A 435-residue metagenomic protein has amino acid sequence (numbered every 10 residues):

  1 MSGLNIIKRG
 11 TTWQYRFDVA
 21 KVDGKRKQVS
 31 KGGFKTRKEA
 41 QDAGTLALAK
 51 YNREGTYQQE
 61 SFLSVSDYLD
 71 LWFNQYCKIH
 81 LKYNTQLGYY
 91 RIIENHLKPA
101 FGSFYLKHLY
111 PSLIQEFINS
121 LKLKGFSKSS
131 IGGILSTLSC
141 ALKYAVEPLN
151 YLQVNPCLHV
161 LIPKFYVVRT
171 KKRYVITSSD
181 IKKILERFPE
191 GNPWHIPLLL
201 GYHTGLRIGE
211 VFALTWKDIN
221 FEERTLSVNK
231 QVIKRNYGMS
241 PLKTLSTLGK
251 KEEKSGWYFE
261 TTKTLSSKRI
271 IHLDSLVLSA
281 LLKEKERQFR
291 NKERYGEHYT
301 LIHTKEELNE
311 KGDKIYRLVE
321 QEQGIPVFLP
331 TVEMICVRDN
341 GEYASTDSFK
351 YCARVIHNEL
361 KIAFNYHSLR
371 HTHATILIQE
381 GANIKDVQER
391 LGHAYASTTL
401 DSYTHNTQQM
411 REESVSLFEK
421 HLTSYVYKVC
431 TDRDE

Functional and structural regions predicted by a protein language model:
M1-G33, N229-K230, K234-G256: Short, Arg/Lys-rich segments that mark the N-terminal edge of DNA/RNA- and chromatin-recognition modules
R9-Q14, V19-S112, F289-T331: N-terminal DNA-binding module of tyrosine recombinases/phage integrases
S61, F73-Y144, P148, T170 (+2 more regions): N-terminal core-binding DNA-recognition domain of tyrosine site-specific recombinases/integrases
K107, L152-V154, K164-E186, R235-E253 (+1 more regions): DNA breakage-rejoining catalytic core of tyrosine-based enzymes
K124, E186-W194, T204, I271 (+4 more regions): Short, basic (Lys/Arg/His-rich) helix/loop patches that form interaction surfaces in the mid-to-C-terminal regions
Y166-V167, V175, V232, L391-L417: Catalytic-site neighborhood detector that most strongly recognizes the C-terminal catalytic loop/helix of tyrosine
D218-T225, I362-A363, A382-T404: Short, polar N-cap/turn motifs at the start of nucleic acid-interacting alpha helices
E223, V232-K268, V277, R290-N291 (+3 more regions): C-terminal secondary-structure termini that scaffold catalytic or DNA-interacting sites
